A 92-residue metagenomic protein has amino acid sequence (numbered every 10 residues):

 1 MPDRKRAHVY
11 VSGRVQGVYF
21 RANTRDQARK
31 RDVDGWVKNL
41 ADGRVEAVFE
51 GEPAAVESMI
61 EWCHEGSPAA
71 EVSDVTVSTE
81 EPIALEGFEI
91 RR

Functional and structural regions predicted by a protein language model:
M1-R92: Intrinsically disordered, low-complexity, mixed-charge
